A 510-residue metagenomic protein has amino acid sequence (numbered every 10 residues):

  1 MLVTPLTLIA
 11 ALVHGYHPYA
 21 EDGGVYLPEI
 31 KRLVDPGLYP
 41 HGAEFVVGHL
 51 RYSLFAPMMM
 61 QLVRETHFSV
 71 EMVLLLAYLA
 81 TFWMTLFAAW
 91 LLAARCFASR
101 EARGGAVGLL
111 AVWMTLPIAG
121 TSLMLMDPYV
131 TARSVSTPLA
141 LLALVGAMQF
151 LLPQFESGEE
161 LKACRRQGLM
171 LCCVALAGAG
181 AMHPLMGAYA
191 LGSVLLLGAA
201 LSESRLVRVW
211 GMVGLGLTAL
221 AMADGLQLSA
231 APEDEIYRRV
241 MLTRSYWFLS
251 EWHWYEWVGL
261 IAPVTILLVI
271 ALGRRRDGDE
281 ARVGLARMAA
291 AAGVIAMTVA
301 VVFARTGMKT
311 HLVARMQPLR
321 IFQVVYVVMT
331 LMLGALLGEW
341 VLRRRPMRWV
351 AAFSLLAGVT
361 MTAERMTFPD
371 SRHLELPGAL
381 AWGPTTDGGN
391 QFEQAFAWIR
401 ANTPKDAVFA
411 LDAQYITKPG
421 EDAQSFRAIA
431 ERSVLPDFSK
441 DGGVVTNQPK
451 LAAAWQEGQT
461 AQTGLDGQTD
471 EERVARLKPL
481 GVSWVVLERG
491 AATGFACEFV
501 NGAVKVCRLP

Functional and structural regions predicted by a protein language model:
M1-I9: Start-transfer (signal-anchor) and selected internal transmembrane alpha helices of multi-pass inner/ER membrane
L8-L141, A179-A188: Active-site lumenal/periplasmic loops and adjacent helix-entry segments of GT-C-fold, multi-pass membrane
A11, G15-G23, V34-P40, V47-Y52 (+3 more regions): Transmembrane catalytic cores of multi-pass membrane glycosyltransferases and polysaccharide-assembly enzymes
T85-A93, L139-L151, L191-A199, T265-V269 (+1 more regions): Transmembrane alpha-helical segments
V135-L171, G198: Membrane-interface transmembrane helices that cradle and orient dolichyl/undecaprenyl
L215, E339-D370: Signature aromatic-anchored transmembrane alpha helix within multi-pass, membrane-resident enzymes that catalyze glycan
L312-W340, W349-A351: Hydrophobic/aromatic-rich transmembrane helices and adjacent perimembrane loops
T367-P510: Extracytoplasmic
